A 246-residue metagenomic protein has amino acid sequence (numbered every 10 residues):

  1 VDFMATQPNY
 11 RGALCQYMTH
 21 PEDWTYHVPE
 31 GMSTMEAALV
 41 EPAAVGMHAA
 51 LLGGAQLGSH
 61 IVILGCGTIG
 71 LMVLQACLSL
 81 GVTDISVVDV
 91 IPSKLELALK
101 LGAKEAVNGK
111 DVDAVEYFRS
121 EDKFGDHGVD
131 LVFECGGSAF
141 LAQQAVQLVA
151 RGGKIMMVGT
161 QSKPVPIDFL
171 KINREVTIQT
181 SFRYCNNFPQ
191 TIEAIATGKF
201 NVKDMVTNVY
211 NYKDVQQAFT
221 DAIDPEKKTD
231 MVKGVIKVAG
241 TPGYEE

Functional and structural regions predicted by a protein language model:
V1-T25: Glycine-rich phosphate/adenylate-binding loop and adjacent beta-alpha elements of nucleotide- or dinucleotide-binding
N9-A13, E30-L52, L64-M72: A glycine-rich, Thr/Ser-enriched phosphate-binding loop motif common to dinucleotide/cofactor-binding enzymes
L51-Q56, F124-G125: Glycine-rich helix-loop-beta junction characteristic of Rossmann-like nucleotide cofactor-binding loops
S59, G153-K154: Glycine-centered, small-residue-biased loops immediately flanking beta-strands in adenine/cofactor-binding cores
H60-C66, L78-Q144: Adenosine-nucleotide cofactor-binding segment
Q143-V146, N186-E246: C-terminal hydrophobic helical "lid"/dimerization subdomain of Rossmann-like NAD(P)H-dependent oxidoreductases
V149-R151: Helix-to-beta-strand junctions that scaffold the AdoMet/dcAdoMet cofactor pocket in Class I SAM-dependent enzymes
K154, P166-M205: Rossmann-fold dehydrogenase core element
